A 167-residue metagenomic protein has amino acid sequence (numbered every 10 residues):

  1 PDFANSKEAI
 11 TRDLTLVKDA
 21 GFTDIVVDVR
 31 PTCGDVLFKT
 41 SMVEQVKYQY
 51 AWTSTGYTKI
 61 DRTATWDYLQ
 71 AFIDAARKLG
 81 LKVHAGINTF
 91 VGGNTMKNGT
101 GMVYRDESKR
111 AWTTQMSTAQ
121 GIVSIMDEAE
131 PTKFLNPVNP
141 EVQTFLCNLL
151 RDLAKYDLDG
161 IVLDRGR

Functional and structural regions predicted by a protein language model:
P1, I25-V27, V83-A85, I161-L163: Hydrophobic faces of well-ordered beta-strands that scaffold small-molecule active sites in alpha/beta enzyme cores
P1, R30-T32, N88-G92, R165-G166: Active-site beta-loop-alpha junctions enriched in small/polar residues
P1-N5, F90-Y156: Active-site-adjacent "subsite" loops/lids of carbohydrate-active enzymes
A4-T11, A20, K59-D67, N136-T144: Soluble non-cytosolic domains of exported or imported proteins
A9-D35, Y156-G160: Catalytic domains of carbohydrate-active enzymes, especially glycoside hydrolases
V17, I25, A76, L146 (+2 more regions): Conserved, mostly hydrophobic/aromatic
K18, Q70-H84: Surface-exposed amphipathic alpha-helices with a cationic face
F22-A64: Aromatic-lined carbohydrate-binding/catalytic grooves of carbohydrate-active enzymes
